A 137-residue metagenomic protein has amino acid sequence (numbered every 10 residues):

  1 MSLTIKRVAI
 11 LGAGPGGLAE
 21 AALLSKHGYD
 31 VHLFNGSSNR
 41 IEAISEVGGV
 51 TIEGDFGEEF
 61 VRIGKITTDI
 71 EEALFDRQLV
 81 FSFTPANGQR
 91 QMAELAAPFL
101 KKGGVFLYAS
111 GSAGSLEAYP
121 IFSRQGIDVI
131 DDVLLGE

Functional and structural regions predicted by a protein language model:
S2-I52: NAD(P)+-binding Rossmann beta1-loop-alpha1 motif at the extreme N-terminus of oxidoreductases
I5, G28, R77, K102-G103: A general structural motif
I10, F34, S82, Y108-G111: Active-site-adjacent beta-strand anchor residues
D30, K65, D132-L134: Conserved beta-strand segments of alpha/beta enzyme cores
F34, E53-D55, D69, G136: Conserved beta-strand termini and adjacent loop/short-helix elements that scaffold enzyme active sites in alpha/beta
G48-I63, I127-D132: Short mixed-charge
E58-F99, L107: Rossmann-like NAD(P)-binding element
A86-E137: Rossmann-like NAD(P)(H) cofactor-binding subdomain of soluble oxidoreductases
